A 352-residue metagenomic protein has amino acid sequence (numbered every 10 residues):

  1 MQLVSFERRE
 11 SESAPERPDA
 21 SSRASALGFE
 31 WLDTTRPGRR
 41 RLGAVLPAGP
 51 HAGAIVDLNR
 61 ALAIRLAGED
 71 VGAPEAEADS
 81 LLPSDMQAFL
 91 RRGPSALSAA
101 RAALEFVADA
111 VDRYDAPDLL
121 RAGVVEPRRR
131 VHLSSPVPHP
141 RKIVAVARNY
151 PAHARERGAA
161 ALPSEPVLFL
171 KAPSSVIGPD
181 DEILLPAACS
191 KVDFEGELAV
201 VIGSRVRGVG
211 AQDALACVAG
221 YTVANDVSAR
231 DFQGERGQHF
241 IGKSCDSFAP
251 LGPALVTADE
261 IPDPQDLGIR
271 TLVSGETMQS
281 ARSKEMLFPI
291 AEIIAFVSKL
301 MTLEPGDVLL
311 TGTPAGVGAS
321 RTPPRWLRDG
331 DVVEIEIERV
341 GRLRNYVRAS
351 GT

Functional and structural regions predicted by a protein language model:
M1-V146, Y150-L162: N-terminal non-catalytic cap/leader segment that marks the start of a structured domain
L3, A147, V200, G306 (+1 more regions): Conserved S/T- and glycine-rich ATP-binding loop of Class I adenylate-forming
E7, E12, E16-D19, L27-D33 (+2 more regions): Catalytic-pocket segment enriched in acidic/His residues
L42-G43, L82, G220, G242 (+1 more regions): Glycine-centered structural positions embedded in regular secondary structure
H132-I294, L300: Glycine-enriched loop-and-adjacent helix/strand subsegments that border the catalytic/binding cleft of enzyme cores
